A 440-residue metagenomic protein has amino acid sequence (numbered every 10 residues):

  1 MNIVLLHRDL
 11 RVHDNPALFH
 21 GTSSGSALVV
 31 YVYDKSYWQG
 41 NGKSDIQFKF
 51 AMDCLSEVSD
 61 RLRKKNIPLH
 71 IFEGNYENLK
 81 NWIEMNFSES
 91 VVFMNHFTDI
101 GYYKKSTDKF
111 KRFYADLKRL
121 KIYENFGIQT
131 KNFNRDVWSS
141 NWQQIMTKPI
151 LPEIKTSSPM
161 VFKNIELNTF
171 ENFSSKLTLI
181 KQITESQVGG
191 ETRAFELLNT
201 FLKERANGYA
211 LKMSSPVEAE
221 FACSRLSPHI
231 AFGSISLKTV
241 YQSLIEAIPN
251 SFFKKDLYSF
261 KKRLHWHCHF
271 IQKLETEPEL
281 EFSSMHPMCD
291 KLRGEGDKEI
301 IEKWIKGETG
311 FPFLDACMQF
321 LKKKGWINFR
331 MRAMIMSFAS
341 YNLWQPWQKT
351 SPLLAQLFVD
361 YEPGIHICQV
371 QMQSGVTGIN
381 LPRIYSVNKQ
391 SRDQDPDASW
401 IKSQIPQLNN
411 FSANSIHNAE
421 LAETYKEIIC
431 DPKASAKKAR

Functional and structural regions predicted by a protein language model:
M1-I67, Y425, A434-R440: N-terminal beta-strand-loop-alpha-helix module at the start of alpha/beta ligand-binding or catalytic domains
V12, Y37-W38, I100-Y103, I128-N132 (+2 more regions): Short catalytic/ligand-binding loop motif for oxyanion handling, primarily in non-cytosolic enzymes, centered on
G21, V92, R135-D136, G233 (+1 more regions): Residue-level signal for inorganic ion chemistry
S23-G25, L62-N66, R112-K121, E204: Structural alpha-beta junctions
V29, L69-F72, R119-I122: A structural preference for short, hydrophobic beta-strand core positions in alpha/beta folds
D45, K65, G189, L211-R440: C-terminal catalytic domain of photolyase/cryptochrome flavoproteins, centering on the FAD-binding pocket
N75-E196, C368-Q373, N388: Beta-rich, aromatic/charged-enriched effector core domains that present basic-aromatic interfaces for binding
P152-K254: A charged, amphipathic alpha-helical module
